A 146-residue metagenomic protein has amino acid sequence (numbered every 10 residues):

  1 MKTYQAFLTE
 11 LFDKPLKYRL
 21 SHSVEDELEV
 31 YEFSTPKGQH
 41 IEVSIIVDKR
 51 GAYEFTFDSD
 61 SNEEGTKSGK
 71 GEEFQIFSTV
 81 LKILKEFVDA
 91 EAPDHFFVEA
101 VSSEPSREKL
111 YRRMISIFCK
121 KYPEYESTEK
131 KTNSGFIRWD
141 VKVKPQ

Functional and structural regions predicted by a protein language model:
M1-Q146: Non-catalytic substrate-recognition and accessory regions of acyl/acetyltransferase enzymes
